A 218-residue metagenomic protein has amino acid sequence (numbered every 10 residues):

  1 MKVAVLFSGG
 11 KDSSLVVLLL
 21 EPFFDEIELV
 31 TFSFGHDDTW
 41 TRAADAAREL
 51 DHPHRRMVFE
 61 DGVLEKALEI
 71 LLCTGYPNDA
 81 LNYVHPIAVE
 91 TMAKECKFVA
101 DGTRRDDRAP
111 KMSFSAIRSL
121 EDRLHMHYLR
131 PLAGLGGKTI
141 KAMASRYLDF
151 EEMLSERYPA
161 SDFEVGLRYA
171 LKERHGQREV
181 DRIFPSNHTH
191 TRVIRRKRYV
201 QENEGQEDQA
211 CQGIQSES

Functional and structural regions predicted by a protein language model:
M1-V5, G9-S218: Nucleotide-activated chemistry modules centered on ATP-dependent adenylation/adenylyltransferase
